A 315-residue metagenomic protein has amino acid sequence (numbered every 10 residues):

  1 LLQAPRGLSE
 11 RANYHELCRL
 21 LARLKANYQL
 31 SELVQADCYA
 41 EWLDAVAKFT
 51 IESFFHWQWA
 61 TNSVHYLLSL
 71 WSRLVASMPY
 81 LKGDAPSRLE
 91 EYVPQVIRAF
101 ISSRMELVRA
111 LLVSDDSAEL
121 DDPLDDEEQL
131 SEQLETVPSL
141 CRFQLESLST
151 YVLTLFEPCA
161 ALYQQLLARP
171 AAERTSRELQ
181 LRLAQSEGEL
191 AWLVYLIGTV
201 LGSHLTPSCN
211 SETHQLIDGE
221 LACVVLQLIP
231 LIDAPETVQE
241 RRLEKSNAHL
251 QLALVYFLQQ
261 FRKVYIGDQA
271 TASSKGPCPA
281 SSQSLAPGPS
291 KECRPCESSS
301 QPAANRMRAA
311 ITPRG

Functional and structural regions predicted by a protein language model:
L1-G315: Karyopherin-beta/Importin-beta family HEAT-repeat alpha-solenoid scaffold
